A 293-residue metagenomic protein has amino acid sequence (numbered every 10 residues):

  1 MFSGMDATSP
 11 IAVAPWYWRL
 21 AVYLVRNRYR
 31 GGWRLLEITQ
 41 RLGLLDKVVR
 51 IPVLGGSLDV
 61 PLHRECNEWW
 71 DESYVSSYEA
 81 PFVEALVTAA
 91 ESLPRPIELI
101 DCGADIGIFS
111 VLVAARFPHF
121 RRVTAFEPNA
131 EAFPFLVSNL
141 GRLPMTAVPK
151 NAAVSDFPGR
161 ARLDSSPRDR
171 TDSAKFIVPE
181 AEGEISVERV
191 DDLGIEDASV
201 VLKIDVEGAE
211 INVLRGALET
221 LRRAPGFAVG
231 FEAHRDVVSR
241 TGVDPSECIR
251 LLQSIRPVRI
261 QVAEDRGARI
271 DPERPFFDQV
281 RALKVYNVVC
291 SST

Functional and structural regions predicted by a protein language model:
F2-N139, M145-V148, I195, C248 (+1 more regions): S-adenosyl-L-methionine
Y74-I100, V148-P149, F157-S165, R170-A224 (+3 more regions): Short internal loop-to-helix segment that lines adenine-nucleotide cofactor pockets
I100-A104, F126, A152, L202-I204 (+1 more regions): Active-site flanking residues adjacent to catalytic metal/cofactor-binding acidic residues
A104-I108, A130, V154-D156, V206-G208 (+1 more regions): Short, glycine/acidic-enriched loop or turn micro-motifs at the edges of active sites
R121, V200, F227, V258: Short acidic/polar active-site loop segments enriched in Thr and Asp
G141, Q253: Anion (oxyanion) recognition and catalysis
P225-A233: Conserved beta-strand signature within the Rossmann-like core of class I S-adenosyl-L-methionine
H234-D236, D265: Active-site beta-loop-alpha junctions enriched in small/polar residues
